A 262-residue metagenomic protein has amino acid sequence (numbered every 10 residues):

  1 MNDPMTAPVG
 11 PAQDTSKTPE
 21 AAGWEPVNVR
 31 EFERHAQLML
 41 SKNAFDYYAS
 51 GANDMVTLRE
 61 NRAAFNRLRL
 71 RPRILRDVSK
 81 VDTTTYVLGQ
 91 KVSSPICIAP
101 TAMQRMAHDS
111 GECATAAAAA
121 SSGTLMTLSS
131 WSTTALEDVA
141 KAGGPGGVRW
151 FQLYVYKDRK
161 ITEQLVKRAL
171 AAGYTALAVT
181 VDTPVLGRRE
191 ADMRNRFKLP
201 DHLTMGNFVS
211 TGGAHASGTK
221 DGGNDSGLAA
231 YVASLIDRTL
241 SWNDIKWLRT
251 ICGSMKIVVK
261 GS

Functional and structural regions predicted by a protein language model:
N2-V92, R189, R196-L240: An N-cap/entry alpha-helix motif that binds or orients negatively charged groups
F32, A44, T57-A64, T115 (+5 more regions): General structural feature for long, well-ordered alpha-helical segments within catalytic domains of soluble enzymes
S50, Q104, H108, L128-W131 (+3 more regions): Glycine- and other small-residue-rich loops at beta-strand/loop junctions that grip anionic moieties
V81, T134-L136, V185-L186: Short secondary-structure capping/turn micro-motifs that flank functional sites
V92-L136: Glycine-rich active-site/cofactor-binding loop and its immediate structural neighborhood
I96-A99, T124-L128, R149-L153, L177 (+1 more regions): Hydrophobic faces of well-ordered beta-strands that scaffold small-molecule active sites in alpha/beta enzyme cores
M103, A116-A117, S121, K141-G146 (+1 more regions): Alpha/beta enzyme core
S132-T134, L153-K157, T183: Short, acidic/turn-prone active-site loops that include or flank metal/cofactor- and phosphate-binding residues
